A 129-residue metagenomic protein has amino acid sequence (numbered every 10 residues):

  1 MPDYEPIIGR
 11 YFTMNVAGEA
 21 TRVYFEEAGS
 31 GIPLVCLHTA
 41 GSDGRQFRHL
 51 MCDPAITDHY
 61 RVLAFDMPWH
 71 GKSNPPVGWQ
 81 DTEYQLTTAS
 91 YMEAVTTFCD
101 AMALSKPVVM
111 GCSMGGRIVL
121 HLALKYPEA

Functional and structural regions predicted by a protein language model:
M1-V35, I56-R61, L86, L104-S105: Alpha/beta-hydrolase fold catalytic core
T21, P75, E83, T87 (+2 more regions): A structural signal for the main folded, soluble domain(s) of proteins
Y24-P75: Conserved HGGG/HGGXW glycine-rich cap/lid loop of the alpha/beta-hydrolase fold
I56, A101, P127-E128: Alpha-helix termination/capping residues and helix-transition junctions
A64-M110: Active-site loop/oxyanion-hole signature of alpha/beta-hydrolase fold enzymes
S105-A129: Conserved hydrolase catalytic core segment
